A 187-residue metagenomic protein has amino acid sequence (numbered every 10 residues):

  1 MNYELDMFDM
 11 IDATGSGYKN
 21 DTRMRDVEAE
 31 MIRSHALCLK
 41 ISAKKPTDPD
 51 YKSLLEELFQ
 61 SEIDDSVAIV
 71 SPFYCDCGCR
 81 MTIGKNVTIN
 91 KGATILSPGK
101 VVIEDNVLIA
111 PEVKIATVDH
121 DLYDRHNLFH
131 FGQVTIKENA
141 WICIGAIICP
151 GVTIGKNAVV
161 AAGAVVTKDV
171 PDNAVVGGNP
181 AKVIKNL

Functional and structural regions predicted by a protein language model:
M1-S66, A181-I184: Terminal amphipathic alpha-helical/low-complexity segments used for targeting or macromolecular assembly
D9-M10, F59, H126, G132-Q133 (+1 more regions): Short secondary-structure boundary/capping segments
T22, K45, C77-C79, H126 (+1 more regions): Solvent-exposed, flexible loop/coil residues
R25, L58, G78, P98 (+1 more regions): Residues at secondary-structure transition points
K52, S71-P72, D121: Short linear capping/connector segments at secondary-structure termini
D65, V70-S71, D76-C79, G84-K85 (+14 more regions): Left-handed beta-helix
D119-D121, R125-N127, V152, N186-L187: Conserved catalytic-core motifs of eukaryotic protein kinase domains, centered on the activation segment
G177, K185-N186: Short beta-strand-to-turn element immediately C-terminal to the catalytic PLP-Schiff-base lysine in fold type I
